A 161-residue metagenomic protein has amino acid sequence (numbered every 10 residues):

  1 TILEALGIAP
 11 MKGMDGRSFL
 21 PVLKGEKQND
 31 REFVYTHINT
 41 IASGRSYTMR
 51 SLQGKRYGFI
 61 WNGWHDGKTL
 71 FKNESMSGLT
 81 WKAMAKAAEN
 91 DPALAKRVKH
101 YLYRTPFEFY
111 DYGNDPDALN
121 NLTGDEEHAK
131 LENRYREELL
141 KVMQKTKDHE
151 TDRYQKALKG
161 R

Functional and structural regions predicted by a protein language model:
L6-E108, R161: C-terminal cap/loop subdomain of S1 sulfatases and analogous C-terminal strand-loop tails that border
N90-F107, Y112-R161: Long, internal low-complexity/basic segments
